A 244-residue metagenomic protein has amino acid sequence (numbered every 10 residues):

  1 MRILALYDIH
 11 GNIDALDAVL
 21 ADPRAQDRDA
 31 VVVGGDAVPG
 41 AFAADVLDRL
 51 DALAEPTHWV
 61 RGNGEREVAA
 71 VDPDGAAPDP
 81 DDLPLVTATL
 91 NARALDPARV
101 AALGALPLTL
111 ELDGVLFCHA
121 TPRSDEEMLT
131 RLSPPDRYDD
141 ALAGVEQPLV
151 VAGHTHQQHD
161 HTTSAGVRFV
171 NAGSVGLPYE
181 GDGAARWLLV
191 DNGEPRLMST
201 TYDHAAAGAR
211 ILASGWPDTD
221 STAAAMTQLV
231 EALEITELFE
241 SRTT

Functional and structural regions predicted by a protein language model:
R2-H10, G114-T121, F169-G173: Active-site-proximal beta-strand elements of phosphoester/diester hydrolases
R2-P97: Core catalytic region of metal-dependent phosphoesterases/phosphodiesterases, especially metallo-beta-lactamase-like
H10-A15, P39-F42, G64-A69, R123-D125 (+2 more regions): Active-site environment of divalent metal-dependent phosphoester hydrolases
P23-R28, L53, L112, G144-E146 (+1 more regions): Glycine-rich phosphate-binding loop signature in dinucleotide/nucleotide-binding domains
P78-L85, V115-V145: Active-site-proximal segments of metal-dependent phosphoesterases and phosphodiesterases across multiple
L108-D113, H161-T163: Short acidic-hydrophobic surface loop/beta-edge motif
L132-V170, V175: Anionic-ligand binding region
T162-T244: Acidic, His/Gly-rich catalytic cores of divalent-metal-dependent hydrolytic chemistry
